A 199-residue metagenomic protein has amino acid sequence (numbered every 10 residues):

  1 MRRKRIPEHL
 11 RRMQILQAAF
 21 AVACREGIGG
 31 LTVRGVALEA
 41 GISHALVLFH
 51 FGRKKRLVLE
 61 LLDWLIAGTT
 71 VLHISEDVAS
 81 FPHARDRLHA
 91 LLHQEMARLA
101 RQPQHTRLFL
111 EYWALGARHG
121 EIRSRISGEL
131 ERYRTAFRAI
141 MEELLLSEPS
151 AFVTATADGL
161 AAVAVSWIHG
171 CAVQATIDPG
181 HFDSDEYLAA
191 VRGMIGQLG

Functional and structural regions predicted by a protein language model:
M1-L10: N-terminal intrinsically disordered/low-complexity leader segments
R2, A97, R134-E142, A162-V163 (+2 more regions): C-terminal peripheral helix-coil segments that are non-catalytic and often amphipathic
I6, G52-R56, A79-P82, A100 (+3 more regions): Residues in soluble alpha-helical coiled-coils and helical-bundle/repeat scaffolds
R11-Q14, A18-R56, E60: Helix-turn-helix
D63-T69: Short, basic, alpha-helical segments at the C-terminal edge of helix-turn-helix-like DNA-binding modules
I74-H105, A157-A164: Hydrophobic alpha-helical connector segments
E76, R101-L110, G120-S147, G159-A162 (+1 more regions): Amphipathic alpha-helical packing segments from all-alpha helical-bundle domains
H93-A100, R107-H119, M194: Helix-loop "lid/cap" segments that line or gate small-molecule binding pockets
